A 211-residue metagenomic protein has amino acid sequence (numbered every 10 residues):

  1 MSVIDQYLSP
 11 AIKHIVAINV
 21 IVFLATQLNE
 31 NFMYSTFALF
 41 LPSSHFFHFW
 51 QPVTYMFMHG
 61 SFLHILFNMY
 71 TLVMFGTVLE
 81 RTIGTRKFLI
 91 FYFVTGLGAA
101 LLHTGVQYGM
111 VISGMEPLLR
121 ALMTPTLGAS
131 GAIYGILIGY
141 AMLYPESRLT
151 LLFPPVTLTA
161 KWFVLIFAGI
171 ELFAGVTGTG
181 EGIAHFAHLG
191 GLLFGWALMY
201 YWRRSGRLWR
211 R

Functional and structural regions predicted by a protein language model:
M1-R211: A detector for small-residue-rich transmembrane helices and their helix-helix packing motifs
